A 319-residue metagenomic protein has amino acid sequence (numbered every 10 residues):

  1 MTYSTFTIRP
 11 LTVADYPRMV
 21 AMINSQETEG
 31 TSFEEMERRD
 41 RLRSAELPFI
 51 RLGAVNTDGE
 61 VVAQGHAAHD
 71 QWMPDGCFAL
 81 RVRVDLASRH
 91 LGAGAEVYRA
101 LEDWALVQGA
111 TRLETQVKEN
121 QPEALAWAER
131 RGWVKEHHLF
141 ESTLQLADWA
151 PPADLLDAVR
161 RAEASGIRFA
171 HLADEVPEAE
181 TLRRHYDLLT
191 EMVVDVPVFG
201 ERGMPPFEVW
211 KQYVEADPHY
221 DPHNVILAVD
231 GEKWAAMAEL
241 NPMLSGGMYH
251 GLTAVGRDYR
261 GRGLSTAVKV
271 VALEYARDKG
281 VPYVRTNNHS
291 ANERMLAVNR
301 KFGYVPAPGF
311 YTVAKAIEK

Functional and structural regions predicted by a protein language model:
M1-D40, V55, D157-P205: Short amphipathic alpha-helix that is part of the acyltransferase structural core
M1-T2, Q71, L86-E178, Y311-K315: Acyl-donor-binding surface of acyltransferase catalytic domains
R9, I23, R41, I226 (+4 more regions): Intrinsically disordered, low-complexity regions in plant nuclear regulators
T12-V13, I23-N120, V229-D230, A235-G256: Conserved donor-binding loop and adjoining core beta-sheet/short helix segment in diverse acyl/aminoacyl transferases
H90-D103, R130, V255, G261-E274 (+2 more regions): Conserved acetyl-CoA-binding loop-helix of GNAT-fold acetyltransferases
R131-A150, N224-I226, E274, K279-K319: Active-site/acyl-donor-binding loops of N-acyltransferases
F199-G200, M204-L227, G231-E232, M237: A mid-sequence, solvent-exposed acidic-amphipathic segment
A235-V255, R260-V281, R285: Extended hydrophobic/aromatic segments used for targeting, binding, or gating
